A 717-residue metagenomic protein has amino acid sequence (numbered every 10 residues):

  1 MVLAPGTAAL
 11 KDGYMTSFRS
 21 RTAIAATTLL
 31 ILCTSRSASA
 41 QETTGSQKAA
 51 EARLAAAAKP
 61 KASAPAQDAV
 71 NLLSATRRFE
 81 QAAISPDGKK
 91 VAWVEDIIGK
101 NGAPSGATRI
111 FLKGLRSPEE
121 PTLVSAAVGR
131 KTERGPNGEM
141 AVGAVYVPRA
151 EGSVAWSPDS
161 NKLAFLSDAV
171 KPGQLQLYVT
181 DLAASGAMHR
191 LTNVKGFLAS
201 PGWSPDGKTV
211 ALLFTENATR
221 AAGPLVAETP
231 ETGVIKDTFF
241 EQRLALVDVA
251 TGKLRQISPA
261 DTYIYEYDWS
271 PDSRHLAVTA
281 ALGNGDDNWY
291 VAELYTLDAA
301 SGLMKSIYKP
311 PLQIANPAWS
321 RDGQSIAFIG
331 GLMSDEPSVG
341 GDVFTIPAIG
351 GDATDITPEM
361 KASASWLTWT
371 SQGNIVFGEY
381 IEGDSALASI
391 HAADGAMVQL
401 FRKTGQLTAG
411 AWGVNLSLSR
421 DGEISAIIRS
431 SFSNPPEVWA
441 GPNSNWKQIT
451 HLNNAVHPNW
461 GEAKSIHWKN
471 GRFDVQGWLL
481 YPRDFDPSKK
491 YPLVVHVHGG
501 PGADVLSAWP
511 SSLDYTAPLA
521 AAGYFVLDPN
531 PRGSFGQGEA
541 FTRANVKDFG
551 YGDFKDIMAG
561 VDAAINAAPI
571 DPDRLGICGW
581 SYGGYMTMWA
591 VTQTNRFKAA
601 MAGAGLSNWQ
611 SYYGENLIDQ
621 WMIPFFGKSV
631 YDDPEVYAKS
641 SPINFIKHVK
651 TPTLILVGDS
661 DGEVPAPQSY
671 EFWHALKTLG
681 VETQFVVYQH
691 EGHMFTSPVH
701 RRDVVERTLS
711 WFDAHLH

Functional and structural regions predicted by a protein language model:
Q41-E42, E95-R109, S125-E151, A164-Y178 (+12 more regions): A flexible loop/linker signature enriched in serine peptidases of the S9 family
A56-R77, L254-Q256: A short helix->beta-strand "capping" segment at the edge of beta-propeller domains
V70-T108: Beta-strand-rich domains and repeat architectures in extracellular enzymes and scaffolds, especially beta-propellers
P86-D87, P158-D159, P205-D206, P271-D272 (+3 more regions): Residue-level detector of Asp-centered blade-edge/turn motifs that repeat once per structural unit in beta-propeller
V91, L163, G207-V210, L276-A277 (+3 more regions): Hydrophobic beta-strand positions that form the internal "hydrophobic ladder" of WD40/Gbeta-like beta-propeller blades
L115-P118, D181-S185, D248-G252, D298-G302 (+3 more regions): Short loop/turn segments that connect beta-strands within beta-propeller blades
W412-H717: Serine-hydrolase catalytic core recognition
